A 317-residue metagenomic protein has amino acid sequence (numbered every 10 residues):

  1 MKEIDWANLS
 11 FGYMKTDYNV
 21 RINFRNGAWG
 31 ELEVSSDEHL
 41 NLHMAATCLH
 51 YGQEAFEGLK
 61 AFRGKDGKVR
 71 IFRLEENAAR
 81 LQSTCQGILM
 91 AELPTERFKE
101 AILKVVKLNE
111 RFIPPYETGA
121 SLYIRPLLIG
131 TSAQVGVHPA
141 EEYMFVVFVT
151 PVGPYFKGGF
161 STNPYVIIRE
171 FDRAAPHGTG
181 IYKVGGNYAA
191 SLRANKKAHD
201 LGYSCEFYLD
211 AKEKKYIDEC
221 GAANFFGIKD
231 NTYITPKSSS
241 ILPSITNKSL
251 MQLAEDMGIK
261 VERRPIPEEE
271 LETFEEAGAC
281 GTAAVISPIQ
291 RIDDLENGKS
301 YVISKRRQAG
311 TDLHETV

Functional and structural regions predicted by a protein language model:
M1-D17, K65, K212, Y216-V317: Conserved catalytic-core subdomain
M1-R80, I303-V317: N-terminal accessory segments that position/regulate proteins before the catalytic core
D5, N77, Q82, I88-L201: Extended Lys/Arg-rich, glycine-bearing segments that form polyanion-binding/interaction patches within enzyme domains
D17-N19, F56, E142-M144, T162-P164 (+2 more regions): Short glycine-rich loop/turn motifs
R21-W29, A55, F62-G67, L74 (+5 more regions): Short acidic-glycine loop/turn motifs at beta-strand connectors
N26-G27, E54-F56, F62-R63, N77 (+9 more regions): Short, glycine-/Ser/Thr-/acidic-enriched flexible segments
P94-E96, F112-S121, E206-L209, G258-P267: Flexible, glycine/charged-enriched surface loops at secondary-structure junctions
